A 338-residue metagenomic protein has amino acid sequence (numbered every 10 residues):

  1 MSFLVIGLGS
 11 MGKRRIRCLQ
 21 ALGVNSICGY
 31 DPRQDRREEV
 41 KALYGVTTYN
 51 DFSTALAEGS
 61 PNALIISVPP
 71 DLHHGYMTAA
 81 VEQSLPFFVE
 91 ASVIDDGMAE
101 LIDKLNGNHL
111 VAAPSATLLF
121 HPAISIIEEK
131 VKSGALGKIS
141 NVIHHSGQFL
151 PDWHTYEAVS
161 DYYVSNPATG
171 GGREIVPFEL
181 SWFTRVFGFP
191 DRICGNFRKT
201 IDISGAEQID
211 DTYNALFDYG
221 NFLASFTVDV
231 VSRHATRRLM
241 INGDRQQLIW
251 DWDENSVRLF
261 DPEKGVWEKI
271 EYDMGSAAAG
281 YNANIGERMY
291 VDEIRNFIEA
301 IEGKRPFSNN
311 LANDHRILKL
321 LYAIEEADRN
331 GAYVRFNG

Functional and structural regions predicted by a protein language model:
M1, A63-I66, N296-G338: C-terminal helix-rich "cap/oligomerization" subdomain common to oxidoreductases
M1-Y44: N-terminal Rossmann-like dinucleotide-binding module
G23, L43-G45, Q83, N108 (+1 more regions): Short, structured coil segments at secondary-structure junctions
I27, N62, S140: Conserved acidic residues
G45-F52: Conserved SAM-binding strand-loop segment of SAM-dependent methyltransferases
E58, A63-P70, H74-L119, G134: Beta-strand-loop-alpha-helix segment that lines the small-molecule cofactor/substrate pocket of alpha/beta enzymes
L118-G205, G331: Predominantly a Rossmann-like dinucleotide-binding segment in NAD(P)-dependent oxidoreductases
P177-R258, N284, V291-G303, A323: Contiguous beta-strand/loop segments that form the cofactor/metal-binding neighborhood of enzyme cores
